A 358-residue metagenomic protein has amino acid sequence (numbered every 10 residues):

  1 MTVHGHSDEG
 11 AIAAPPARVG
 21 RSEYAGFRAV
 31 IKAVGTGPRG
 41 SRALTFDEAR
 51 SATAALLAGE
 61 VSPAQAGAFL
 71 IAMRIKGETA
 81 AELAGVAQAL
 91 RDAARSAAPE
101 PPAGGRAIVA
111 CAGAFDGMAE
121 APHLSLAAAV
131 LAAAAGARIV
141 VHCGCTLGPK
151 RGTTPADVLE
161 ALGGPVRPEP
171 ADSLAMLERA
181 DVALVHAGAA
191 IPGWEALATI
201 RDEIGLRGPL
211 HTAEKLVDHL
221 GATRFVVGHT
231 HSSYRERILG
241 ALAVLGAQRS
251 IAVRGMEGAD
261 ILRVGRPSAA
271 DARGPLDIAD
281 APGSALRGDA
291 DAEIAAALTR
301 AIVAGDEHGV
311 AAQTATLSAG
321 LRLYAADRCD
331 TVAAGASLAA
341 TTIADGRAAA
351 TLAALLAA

Functional and structural regions predicted by a protein language model:
T2-A121, A133-A135, I139, A281-D289 (+3 more regions): Acidic, glycine/proline-rich low-complexity segments that act as flexible tails and inter-domain linkers
S62-Q65, E82, A97-P102, R167 (+4 more regions): Flexible, glycine/charged-enriched surface loops at secondary-structure junctions
F69, L159, E214, A319 (+1 more regions): Residue-level signal for inorganic ion chemistry
G104-M176: A generic, well-ordered mixed alpha/beta core segment in the N-terminal half of proteins
R106-A110, A137-V140, D157, D181-G188 (+5 more regions): Structural motif
P168-H229: Phosphate/diphosphate-binding glycine-rich loops and adjacent basic-rich segments that engage nucleotide
A222-I261: Glycine-rich ThDP/TPP pyrophosphate-binding loop and its adjacent helix/strand module within ThDP-dependent enzymes
A269-L321, A325-A358: Catalytic-core signal marking the mid-to-C-terminal active-site face
